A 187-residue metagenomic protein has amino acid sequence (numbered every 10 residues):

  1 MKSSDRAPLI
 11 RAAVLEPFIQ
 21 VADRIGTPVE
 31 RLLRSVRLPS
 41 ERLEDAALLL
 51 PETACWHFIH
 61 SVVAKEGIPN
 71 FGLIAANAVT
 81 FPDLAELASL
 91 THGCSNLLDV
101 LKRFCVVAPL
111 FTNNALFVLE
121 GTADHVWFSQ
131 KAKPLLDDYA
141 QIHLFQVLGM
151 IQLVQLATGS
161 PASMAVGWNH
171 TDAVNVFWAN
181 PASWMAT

Functional and structural regions predicted by a protein language model:
M1-W127, S163, V174: N-terminal low-complexity or simple alpha-helical regulatory segments that function as activation/interaction modules
C94-T187: Alpha-helical bundle regulatory/interaction domains
